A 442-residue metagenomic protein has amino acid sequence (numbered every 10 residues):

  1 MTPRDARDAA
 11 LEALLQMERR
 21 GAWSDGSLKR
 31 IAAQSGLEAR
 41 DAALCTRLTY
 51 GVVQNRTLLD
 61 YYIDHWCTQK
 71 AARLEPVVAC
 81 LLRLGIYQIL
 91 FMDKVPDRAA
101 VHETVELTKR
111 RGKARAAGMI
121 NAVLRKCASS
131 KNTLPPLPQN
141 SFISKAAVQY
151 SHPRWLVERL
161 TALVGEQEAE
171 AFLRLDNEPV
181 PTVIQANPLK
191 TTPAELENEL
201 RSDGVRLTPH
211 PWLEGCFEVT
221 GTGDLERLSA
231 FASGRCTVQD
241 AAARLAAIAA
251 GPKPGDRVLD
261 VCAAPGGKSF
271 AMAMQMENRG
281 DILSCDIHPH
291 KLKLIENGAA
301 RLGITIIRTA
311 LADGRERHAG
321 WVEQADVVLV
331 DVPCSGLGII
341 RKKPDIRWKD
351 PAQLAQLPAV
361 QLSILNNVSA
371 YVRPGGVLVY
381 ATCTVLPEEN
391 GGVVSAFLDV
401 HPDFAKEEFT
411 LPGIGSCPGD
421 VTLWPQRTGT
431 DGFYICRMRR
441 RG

Functional and structural regions predicted by a protein language model:
M1-G442: S-adenosylmethionine
